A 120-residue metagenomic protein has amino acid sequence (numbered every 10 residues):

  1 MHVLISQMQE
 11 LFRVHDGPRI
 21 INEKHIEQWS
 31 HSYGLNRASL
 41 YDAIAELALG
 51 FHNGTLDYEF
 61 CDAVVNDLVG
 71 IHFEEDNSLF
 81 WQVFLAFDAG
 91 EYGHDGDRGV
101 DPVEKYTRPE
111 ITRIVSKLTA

Functional and structural regions predicted by a protein language model:
M1-A120: Acidic, Ser/Pro/Thr-rich low-complexity regulatory regions and the short amphipathic helical interaction modules they
